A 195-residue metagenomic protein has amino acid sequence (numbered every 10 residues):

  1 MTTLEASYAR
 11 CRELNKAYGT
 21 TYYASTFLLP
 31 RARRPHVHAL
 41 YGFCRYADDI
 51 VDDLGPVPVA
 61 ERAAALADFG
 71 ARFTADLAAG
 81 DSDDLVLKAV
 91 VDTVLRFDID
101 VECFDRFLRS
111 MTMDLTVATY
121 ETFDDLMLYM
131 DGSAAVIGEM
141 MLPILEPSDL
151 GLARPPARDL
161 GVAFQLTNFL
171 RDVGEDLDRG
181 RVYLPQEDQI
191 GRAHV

Functional and structural regions predicted by a protein language model:
M1-R192: Acidic catalytic motifs of isoprenoid enzymes
